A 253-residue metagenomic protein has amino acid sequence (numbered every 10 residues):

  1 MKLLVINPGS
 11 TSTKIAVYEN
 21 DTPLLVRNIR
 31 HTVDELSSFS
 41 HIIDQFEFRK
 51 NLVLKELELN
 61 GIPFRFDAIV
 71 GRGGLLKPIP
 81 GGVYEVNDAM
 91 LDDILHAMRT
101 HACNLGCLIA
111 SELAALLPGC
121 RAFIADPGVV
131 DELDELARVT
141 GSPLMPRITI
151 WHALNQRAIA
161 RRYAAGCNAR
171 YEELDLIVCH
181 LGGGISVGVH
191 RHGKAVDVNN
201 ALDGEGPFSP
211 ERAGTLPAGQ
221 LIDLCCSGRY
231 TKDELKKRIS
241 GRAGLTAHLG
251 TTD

Functional and structural regions predicted by a protein language model:
K2-I6, F66-V70, L176-H180, S186: Short glycine-aspartate micro-motif
L3-D44, A201: Short glycine-rich, Thr/Ser-proximal phosphate-binding strand/loop in the N-terminal lobe of ATP-dependent enzymes
N20-P23, G82-D93, G119, V139-P143 (+1 more regions): A glycine- and small-aliphatic-rich helix-loop capping segment at beta-alpha/alpha-beta transitions that lines
L25-F64, D88, I94-M98: N-terminal phosphate-binding loop and adjacent alpha-helix
L57-A102, V129-T140: Short beta-strand-loop/turn "lid" adjacent to the catalytic site in phosphate-handling enzymes
M98-I159: Gly/Ser/Thr-rich active-site cleft segment
V139-C226: Glycine-rich phosphate-binding loop of actin/hexokinase-like ATP-binding domains
S227-D253: A mobile "lid/hinge" subdomain adjacent to the ATP/sugar-phosphate binding pocket shared across diverse ATP-dependent
